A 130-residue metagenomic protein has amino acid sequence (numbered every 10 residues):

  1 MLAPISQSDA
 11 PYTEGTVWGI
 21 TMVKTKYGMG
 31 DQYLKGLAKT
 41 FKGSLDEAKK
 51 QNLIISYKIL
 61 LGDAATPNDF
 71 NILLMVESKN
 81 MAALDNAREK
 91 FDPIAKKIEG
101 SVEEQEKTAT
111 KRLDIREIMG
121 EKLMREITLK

Functional and structural regions predicted by a protein language model:
M1-K97, T108-K130: Short S/T/G/P-rich N-terminal loop/turn motif that feeds into the first structured element of a domain
